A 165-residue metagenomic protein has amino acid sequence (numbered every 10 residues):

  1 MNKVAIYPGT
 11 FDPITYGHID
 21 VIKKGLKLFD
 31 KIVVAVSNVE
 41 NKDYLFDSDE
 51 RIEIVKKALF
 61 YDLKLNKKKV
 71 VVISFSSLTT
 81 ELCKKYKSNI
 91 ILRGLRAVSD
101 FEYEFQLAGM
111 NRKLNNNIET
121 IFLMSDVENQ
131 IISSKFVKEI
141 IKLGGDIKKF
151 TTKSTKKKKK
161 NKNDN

Functional and structural regions predicted by a protein language model:
M1-N165: Nucleotidyltransferase catalytic core that binds NTPs
